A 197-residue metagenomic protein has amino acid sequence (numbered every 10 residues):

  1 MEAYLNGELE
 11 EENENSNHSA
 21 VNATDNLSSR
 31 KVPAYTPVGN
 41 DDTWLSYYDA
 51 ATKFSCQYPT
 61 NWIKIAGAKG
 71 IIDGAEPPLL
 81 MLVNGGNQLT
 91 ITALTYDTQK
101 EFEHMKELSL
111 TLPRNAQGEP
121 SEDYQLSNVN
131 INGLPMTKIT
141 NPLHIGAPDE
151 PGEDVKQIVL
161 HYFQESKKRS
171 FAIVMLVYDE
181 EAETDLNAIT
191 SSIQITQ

Functional and structural regions predicted by a protein language model:
M1-L79, N84-N87, D123, E150-D154 (+2 more regions): N-terminal targeting sequences that direct proteins away from the cytosol to non-cytosolic compartments
G67-V177: Conserved polar/disulfide-associated segments of primarily extracytoplasmic proteins
